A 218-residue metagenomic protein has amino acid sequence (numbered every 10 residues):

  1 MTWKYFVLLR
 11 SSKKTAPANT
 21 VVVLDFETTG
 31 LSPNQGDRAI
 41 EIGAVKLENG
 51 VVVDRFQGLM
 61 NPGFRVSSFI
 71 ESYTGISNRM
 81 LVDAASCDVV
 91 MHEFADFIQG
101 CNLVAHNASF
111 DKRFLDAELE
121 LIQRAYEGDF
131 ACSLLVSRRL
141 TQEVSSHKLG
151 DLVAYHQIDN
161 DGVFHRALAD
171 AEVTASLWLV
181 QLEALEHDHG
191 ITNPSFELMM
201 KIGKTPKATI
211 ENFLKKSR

Functional and structural regions predicted by a protein language model:
M1-A16, L179-R218: Acidic two-metal-ion nuclease catalytic site recognized across multiple nuclease folds, prominently DnaQ/RNase D-T
T2-D129, Q142-E143, H147-G162, F213-L214: Conserved non-catalytic scaffold segment of RNase H-like nuclease domains
T28-G30, L135, V173: Short, glycine/acidic-enriched loop or turn micro-motifs at the edges of active sites
D129-C132, N193-P194: Beta-strand segments within the central parallel beta-sheet cores of soluble alpha/beta enzyme folds
L134-V136, W178: Short, acidic/turn-prone active-site loops that include or flank metal/cofactor- and phosphate-binding residues
R138, V163-A167: Short, glycine/charged-rich beta-strand-loop motifs at protein surfaces that mediate ligand recognition and catalysis
R166-L179: Acidic, divalent-metal-coordinating active-site segment for phosphoryl/phosphodiester hydrolysis, typified by short
